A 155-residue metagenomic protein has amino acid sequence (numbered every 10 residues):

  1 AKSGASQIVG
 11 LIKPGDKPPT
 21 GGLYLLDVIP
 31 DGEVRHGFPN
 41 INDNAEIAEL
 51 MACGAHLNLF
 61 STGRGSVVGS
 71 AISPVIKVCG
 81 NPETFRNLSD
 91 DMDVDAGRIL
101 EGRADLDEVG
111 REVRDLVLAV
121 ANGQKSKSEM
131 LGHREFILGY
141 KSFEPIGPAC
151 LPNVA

Functional and structural regions predicted by a protein language model:
A1-A155: Anaerobic metallocofactor- and corrinoid-dependent redox/one-carbon enzyme cores, especially those from methanogenesis
